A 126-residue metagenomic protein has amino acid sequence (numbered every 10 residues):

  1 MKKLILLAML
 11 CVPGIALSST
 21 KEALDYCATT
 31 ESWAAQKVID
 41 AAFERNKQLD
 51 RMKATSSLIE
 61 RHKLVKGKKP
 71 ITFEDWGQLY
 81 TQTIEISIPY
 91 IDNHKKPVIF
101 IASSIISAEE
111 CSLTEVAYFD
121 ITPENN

Functional and structural regions predicted by a protein language model:
M1-L4: Positively charged n-region of N-terminal signal peptides that target proteins for export
L6-L7, W76: Short amphipathic alpha-helical "recognition" segments used for binding
L7-A8, P13-E60: N-terminal trafficking/processing presequences and adjacent post-cleavage segments of proteins routed to secretion
L10, Y26, F73, N93 (+1 more regions): Short linear sequence motifs
D25-T29, I84, L113-F119: Charged, low-complexity, helix/coiled-coil-prone segments
I39-K95: Mature extracytoplasmic domains of secretory-pathway proteins
I101-N126: A short, surface-exposed interaction/processing loop segment used at functional sites
